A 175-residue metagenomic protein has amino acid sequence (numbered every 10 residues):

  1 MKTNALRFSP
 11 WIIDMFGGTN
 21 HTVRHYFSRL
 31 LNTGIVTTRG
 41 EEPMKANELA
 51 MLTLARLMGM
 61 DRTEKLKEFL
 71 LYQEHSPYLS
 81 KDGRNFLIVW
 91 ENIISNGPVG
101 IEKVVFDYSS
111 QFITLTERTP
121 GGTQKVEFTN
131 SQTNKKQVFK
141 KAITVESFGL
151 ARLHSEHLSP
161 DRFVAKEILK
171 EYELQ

Functional and structural regions predicted by a protein language model:
M1-Y26: Polyanion-binding surface elements
W11, M15, E68-F69, V89-I93 (+1 more regions): Charge-rich, solvent-exposed alpha-helical interaction surfaces
L31-R39: A short, conserved structural fragment
G40-L52: Accessory beta->alpha helical hairpin/"wing" motif in late/C-terminal subdomains of nucleic-acid enzymes
L49-H75: A short, Lys/Arg-enriched interface patch at domain edges and termini
L66-K103: Long, charge-rich C-terminal accessory regions
S95-Q175: Glycine-rich, aromatic-bearing surface loops/beta-hairpins
